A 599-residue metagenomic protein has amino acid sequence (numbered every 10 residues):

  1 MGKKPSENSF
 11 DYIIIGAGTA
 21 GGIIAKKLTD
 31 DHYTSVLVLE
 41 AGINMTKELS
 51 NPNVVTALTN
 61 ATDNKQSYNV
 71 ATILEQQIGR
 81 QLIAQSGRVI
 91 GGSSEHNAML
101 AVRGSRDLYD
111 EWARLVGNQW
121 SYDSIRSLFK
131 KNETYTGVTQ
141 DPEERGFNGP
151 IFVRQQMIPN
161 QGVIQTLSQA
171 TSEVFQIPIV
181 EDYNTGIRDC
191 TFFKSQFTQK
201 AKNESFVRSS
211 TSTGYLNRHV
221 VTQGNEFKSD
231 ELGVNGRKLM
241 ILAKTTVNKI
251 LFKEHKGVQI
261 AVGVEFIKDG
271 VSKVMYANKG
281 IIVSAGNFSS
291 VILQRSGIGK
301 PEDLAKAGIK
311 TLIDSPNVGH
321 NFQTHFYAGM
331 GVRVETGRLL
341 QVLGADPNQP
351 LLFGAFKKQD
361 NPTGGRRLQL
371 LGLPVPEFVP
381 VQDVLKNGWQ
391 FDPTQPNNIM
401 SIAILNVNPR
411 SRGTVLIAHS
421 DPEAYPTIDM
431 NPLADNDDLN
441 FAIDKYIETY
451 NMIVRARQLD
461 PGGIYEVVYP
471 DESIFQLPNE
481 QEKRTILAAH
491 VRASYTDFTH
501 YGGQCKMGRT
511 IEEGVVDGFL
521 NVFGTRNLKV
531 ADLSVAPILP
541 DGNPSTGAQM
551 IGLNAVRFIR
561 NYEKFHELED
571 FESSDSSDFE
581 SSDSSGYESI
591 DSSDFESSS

Functional and structural regions predicted by a protein language model:
M1-D11, F558-L568: Extreme N-terminal leader/targeting segments of oxidoreductases
G2-K130, K310-N317, T324-V334: N-terminal glycine-rich phosphate/pyrophosphate-binding loop and immediately adjacent elements
I23, K27, D31-L37, G42-K47 (+5 more regions): Glycine-rich loop(s) and the adjacent beta-strand/alpha-helix scaffold that form part
A113-K249, K253, A261, Y469-P470: Conserved redox-cofactor binding core of oxidoreductases
Q156, G236-K238, V291, K300-N408 (+7 more regions): Mid-to-C-terminal "cap/lid" subdomains and adjacent gly/pro-rich loops that border and regulate access to redox
A243, N248-L251, L459-L539: A glycine-rich dinucleotide-binding beta-alpha-beta segment and adjacent secondary-structure elements that constitute
I538-R557: A conserved FAD-binding loop/helix module that cradles the flavin
F571-S597: Long, intrinsically disordered low-complexity tandem-repeat segments
